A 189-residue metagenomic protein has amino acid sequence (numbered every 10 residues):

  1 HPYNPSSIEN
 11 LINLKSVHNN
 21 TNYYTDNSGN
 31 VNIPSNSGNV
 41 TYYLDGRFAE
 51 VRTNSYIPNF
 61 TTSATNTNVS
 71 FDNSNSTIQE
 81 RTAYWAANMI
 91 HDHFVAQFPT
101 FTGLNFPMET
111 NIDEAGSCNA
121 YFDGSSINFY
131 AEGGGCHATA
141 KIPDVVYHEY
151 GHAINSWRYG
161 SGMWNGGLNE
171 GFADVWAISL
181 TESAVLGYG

Functional and structural regions predicted by a protein language model:
H1-V146, A153-G189: Zymogen propeptides/activation segments of proteases
